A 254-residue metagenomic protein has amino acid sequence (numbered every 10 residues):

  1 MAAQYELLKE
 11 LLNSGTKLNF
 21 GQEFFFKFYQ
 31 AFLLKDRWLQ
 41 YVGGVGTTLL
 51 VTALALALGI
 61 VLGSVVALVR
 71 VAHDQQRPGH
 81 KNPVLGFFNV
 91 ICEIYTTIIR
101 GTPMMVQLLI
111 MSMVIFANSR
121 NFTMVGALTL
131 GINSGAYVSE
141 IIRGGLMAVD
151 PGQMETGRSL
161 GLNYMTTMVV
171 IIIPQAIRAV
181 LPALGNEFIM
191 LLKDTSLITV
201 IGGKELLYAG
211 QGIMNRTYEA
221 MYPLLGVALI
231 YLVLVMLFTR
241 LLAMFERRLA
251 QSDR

Functional and structural regions predicted by a protein language model:
M1-R254: Transmembrane alpha-helices and adjacent helix-loop boundaries
